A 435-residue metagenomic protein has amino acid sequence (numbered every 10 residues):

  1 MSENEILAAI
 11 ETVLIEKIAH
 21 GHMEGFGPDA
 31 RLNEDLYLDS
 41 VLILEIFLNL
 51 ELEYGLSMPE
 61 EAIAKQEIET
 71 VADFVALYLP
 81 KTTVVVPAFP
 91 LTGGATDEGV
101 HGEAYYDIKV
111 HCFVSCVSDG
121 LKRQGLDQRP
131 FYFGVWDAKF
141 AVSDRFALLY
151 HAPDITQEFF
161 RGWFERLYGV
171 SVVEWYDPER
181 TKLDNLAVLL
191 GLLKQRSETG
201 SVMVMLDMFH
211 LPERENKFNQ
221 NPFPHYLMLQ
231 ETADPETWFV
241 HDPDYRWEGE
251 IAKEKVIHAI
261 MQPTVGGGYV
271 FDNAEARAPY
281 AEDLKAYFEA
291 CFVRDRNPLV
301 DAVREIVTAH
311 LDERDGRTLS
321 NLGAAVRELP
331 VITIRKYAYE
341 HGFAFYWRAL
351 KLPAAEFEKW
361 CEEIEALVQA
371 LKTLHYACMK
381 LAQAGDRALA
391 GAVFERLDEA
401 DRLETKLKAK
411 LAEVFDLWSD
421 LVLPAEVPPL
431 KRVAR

Functional and structural regions predicted by a protein language model:
S2-L48, L52-T92: Phosphopantetheine-dependent thiolation modules in NRPS/PKS and related acyl-activating systems
A62, A104, E215-N219: Short, solvent-exposed loop/turn segments at secondary-structure boundaries
L91-N185: Cysteine-nucleophile protease catalytic domains, especially the papain-like/related folds used in DUB/UBL proteases
L126-Y150, L183-P235, V414-W418: Active-site-adjacent substructure of cysteine-protease-like catalytic cores
F160-M208, A276-A286: Predominantly the structural core of cysteine protease catalytic domains
A187, L319-P330, E358, G391 (+1 more regions): Short, solvent-exposed segments of well-ordered alpha helices
T232-R335, G342: Noncatalytic regulatory segments and standalone regulatory/sensor domains
H341-R435: Charged, long alpha-helical assembly modules
